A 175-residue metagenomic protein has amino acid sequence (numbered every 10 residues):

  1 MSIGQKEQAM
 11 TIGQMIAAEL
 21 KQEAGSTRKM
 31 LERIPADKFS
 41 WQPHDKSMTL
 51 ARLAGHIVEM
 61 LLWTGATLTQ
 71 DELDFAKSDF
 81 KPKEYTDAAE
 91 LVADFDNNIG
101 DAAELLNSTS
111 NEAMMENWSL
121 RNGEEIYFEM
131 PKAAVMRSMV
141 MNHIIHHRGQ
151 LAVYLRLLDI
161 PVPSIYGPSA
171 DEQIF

Functional and structural regions predicted by a protein language model:
S2-G4, A17-L31, K38-K81, R121-F175: Short, contiguous alpha-helical
M10-Q14: N-terminal export signals and maturation junctions of secreted/periplasmic proteins
M15-A18, E90: Alpha-helix N-cap and loop-to-helix initiation/capping positions
L31-I34, K38, L106, S110: Sec/Tat-exported extracytoplasmic proteins
A66, D71-S110: Helix-adjacent hinge/juxtasegments
S108-G123: Acidic catalytic patch
